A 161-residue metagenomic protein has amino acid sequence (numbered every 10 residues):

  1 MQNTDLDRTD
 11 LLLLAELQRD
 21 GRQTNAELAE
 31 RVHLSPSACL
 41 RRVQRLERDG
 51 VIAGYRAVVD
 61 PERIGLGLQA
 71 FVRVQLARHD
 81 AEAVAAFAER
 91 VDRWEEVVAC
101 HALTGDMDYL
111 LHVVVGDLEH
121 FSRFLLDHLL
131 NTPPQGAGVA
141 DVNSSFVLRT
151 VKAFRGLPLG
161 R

Functional and structural regions predicted by a protein language model:
M1-R161: A compositional/biophysical signature of low hydrophobicity enriched in polar/charged and small residues
